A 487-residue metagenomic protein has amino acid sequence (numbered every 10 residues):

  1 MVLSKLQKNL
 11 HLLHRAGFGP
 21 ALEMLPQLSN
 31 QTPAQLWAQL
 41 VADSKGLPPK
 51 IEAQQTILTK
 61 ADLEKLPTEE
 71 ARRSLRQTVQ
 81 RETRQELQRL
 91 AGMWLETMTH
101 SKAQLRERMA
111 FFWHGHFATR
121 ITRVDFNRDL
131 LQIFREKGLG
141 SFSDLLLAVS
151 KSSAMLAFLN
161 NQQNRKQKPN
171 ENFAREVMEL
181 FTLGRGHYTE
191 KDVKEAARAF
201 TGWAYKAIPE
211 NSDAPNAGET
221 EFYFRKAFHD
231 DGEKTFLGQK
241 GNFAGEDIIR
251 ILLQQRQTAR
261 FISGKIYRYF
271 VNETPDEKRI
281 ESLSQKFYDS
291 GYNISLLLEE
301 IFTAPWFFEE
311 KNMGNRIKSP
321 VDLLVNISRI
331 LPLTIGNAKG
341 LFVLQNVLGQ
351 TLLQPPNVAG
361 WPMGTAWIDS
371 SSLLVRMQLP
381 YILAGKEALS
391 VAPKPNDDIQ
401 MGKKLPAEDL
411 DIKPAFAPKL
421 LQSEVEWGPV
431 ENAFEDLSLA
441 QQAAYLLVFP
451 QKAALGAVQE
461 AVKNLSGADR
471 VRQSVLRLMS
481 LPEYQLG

Functional and structural regions predicted by a protein language model:
V2-K5, L10-M24, Q255, A259 (+2 more regions): Flexible, low-complexity segments enriched for small/polar residues
V2-L3, P26, N30, Q85 (+8 more regions): Generic detection of long, well-ordered alpha-helical segments
Q7-R15, T59, P67, E82-R84 (+2 more regions): Short, compositionally biased low-complexity segments
L22-R128, I133-R135: N-terminal accessory alpha/beta regions
P26-S29, L40-V41, T99, F134 (+5 more regions): Hydrophobic residues in alpha-helical segments
R72-S74, L90, F126-I335, K339-V343: Active-site substrate-binding loop specific to GH73 endo-beta-N-acetylglucosaminidase modules in bacterial autolysins
T122, G186-Y188, K452-A454: Substrate-binding/catalytic groove segments of enzymes that remodel or degrade extracellular structural polymers
